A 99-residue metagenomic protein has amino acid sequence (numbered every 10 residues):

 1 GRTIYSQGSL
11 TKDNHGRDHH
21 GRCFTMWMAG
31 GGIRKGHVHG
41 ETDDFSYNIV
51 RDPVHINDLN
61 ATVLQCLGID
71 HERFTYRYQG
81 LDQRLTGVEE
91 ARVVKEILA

Functional and structural regions predicted by a protein language model:
G1-A99: Ligand-binding pockets and gating/stacking loops
